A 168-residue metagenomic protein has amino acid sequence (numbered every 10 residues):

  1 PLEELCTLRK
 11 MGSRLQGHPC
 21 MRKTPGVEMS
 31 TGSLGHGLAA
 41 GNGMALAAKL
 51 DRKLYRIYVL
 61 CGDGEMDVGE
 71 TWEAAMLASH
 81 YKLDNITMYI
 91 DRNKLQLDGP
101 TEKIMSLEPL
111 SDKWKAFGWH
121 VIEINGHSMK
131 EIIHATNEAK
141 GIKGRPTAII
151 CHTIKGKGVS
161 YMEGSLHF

Functional and structural regions predicted by a protein language model:
P1-H80: Cofactor-binding active-site loop characterized by glycine-rich and histidine/acidic residues
L2-T7, A78-D91, K115-W119: A glycine-rich helix N-cap at a beta->alpha junction
M11-R14, C61-V68, R92-Q96, H127-M129 (+1 more regions): Acidic, glycine-rich active-site loops and adjacent beta-strand->loop/helix elements that engage anionic groups
C20, E70-W72, D98-E102, I133-H134 (+1 more regions): Short acidic, glycine/serine/threonine-rich loops at helix termini
R52-Y55, E102-A135: Conserved thiamine diphosphate
Y55-V59, I86, R145-T153: Generic beta-sheet signal
V68-N93, A148-I150: A short alpha/beta connector and helix-capping loop motif
M129-F168: Glycine/aspartate-rich loop-and-adjacent alpha/beta segment that forms the canonical ThDP
